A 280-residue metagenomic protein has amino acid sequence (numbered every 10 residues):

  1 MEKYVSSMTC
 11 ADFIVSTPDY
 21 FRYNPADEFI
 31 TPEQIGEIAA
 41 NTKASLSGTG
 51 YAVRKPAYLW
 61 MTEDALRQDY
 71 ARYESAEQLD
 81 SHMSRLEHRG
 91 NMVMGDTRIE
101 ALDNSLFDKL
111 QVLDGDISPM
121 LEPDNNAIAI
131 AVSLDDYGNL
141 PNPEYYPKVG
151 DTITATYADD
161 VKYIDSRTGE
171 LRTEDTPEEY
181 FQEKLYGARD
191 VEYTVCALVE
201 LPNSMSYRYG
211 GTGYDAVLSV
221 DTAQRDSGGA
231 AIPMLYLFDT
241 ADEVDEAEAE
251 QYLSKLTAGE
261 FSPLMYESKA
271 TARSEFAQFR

Functional and structural regions predicted by a protein language model:
E2-A277: Basic-flanked hydrophobic alpha-helices used for secretion and membrane insertion
